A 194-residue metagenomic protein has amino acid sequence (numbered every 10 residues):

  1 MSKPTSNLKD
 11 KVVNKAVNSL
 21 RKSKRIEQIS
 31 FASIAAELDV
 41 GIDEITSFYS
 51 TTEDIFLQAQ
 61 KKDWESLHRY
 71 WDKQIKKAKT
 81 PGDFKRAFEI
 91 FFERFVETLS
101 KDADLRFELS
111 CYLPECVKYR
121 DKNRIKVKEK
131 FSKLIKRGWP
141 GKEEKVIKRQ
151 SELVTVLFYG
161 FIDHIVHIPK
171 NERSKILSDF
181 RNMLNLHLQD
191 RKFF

Functional and structural regions predicted by a protein language model:
M1-N7, K192-F194: N-terminal intrinsically disordered/low-complexity leader segments
K11, D54-S66, Y119-N123: Alpha-helical DNA-contacting segments of helix-turn-helix folds
K11, K22-D54, Q58: Helix-turn-helix
V12-L20, F95, F158: Short hydrophobic clusters on alpha-helical segments that form packing/core surfaces in small helical domains
Q58, D72-K101, V154: Hydrophobic alpha-helical connector segments
D72, P114-P140, K148-E152: Amphipathic alpha-helical packing segments from all-alpha helical-bundle domains
V96-K118, D163: Amphipathic alpha-helical segments used for helix-helix packing
G138-L184, F194: Hydrophobic/aromatic-rich alpha-helical bundle segments in the mid-to-C-terminal region
